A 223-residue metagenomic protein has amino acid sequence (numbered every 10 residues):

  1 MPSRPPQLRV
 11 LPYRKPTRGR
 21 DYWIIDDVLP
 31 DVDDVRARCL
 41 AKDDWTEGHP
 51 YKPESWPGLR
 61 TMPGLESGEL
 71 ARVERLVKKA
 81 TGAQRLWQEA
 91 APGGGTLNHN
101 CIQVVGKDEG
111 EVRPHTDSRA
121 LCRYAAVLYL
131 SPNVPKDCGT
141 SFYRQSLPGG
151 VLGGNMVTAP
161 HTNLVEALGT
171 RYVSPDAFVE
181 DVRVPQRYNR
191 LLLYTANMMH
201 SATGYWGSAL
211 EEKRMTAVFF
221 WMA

Functional and structural regions predicted by a protein language model:
P2-R4, L8-T96, N100-V105, E109-E111 (+2 more regions): Non-heme Fe(II)/2-oxoglutarate
G106-A223: Catalytic core of non-heme Fe(II) oxygenases with the double-stranded beta-helix
